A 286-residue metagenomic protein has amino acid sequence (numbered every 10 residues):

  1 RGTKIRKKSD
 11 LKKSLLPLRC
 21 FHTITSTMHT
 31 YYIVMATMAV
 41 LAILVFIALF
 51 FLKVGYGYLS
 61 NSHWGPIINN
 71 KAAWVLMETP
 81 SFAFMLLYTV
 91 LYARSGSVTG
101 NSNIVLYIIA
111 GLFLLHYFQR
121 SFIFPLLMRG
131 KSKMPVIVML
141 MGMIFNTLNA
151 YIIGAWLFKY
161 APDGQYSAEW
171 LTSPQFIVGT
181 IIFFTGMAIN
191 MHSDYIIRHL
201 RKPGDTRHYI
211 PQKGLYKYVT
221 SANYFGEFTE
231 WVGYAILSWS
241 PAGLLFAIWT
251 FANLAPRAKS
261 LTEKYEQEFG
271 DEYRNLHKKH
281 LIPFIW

Functional and structural regions predicted by a protein language model:
R1-D10, L15-R19: Short, low-complexity, charge-dense intrinsically disordered segments
T3, T23-T27: Ala/Thr-enriched low-complexity intrinsically disordered regions
T27-I47, L86-Y88, Y92, N101 (+2 more regions): Hydrophobic transmembrane alpha-helices
T27-Q119, I123-G142: Membrane-helix and juxtamembrane interface regions of eukaryotic multi-pass membrane proteins
H63, S97-T99, A161-W170: Juxtamembrane helix-loop-helix connectors linking adjacent transmembrane helices in multi-pass membrane enzymes
S121-L126, Y151-I152, R257-Y265: Juxtamembrane membrane-interface segments at transmembrane alpha-helix termini
I137-G154: Active-site pocket-lining segments that scaffold enzyme catalytic pockets across diverse folds
I152-W156, N190-S193: C-terminal TM-helix exit segments that contain a strictly Trp-centered aromatic cap at the helix terminus
